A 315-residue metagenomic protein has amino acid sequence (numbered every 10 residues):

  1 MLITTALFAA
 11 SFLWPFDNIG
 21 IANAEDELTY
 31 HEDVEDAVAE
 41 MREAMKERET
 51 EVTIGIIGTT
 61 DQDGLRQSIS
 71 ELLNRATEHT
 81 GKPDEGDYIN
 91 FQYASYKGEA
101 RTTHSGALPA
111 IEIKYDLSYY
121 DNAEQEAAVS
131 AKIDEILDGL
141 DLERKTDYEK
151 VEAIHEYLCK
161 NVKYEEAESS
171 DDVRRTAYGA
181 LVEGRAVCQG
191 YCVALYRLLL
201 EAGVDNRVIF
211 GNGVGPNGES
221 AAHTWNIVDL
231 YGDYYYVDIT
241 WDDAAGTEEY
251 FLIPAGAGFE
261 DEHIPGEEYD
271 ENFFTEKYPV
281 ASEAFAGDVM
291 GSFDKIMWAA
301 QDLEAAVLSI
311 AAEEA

Functional and structural regions predicted by a protein language model:
L2-F12, L199: Hydrophobic core
A9-K145, D261-A315: N-terminal accessory/pre-domain segments preceding catalytic cores
L28, A37-M41, E124, V182-A186 (+2 more regions): Alpha-helix capping and helix-loop boundary segments enriched in small/acidic/polar residues
Y120, K160-E165, A186-C188, G213-N217 (+2 more regions): Solvent-exposed loop/turn segments at secondary-structure junctions within structured extracellular/periplasmic domains
Q125-A180: Secondary-structure boundary elements
A177-Y191: A short, highly charged nucleic-acid-interacting micro-segment common to nuclease and nuclease-linked defense proteins
G190-F259: Hydrophobic/aromatic-rich core segments of domains that either
